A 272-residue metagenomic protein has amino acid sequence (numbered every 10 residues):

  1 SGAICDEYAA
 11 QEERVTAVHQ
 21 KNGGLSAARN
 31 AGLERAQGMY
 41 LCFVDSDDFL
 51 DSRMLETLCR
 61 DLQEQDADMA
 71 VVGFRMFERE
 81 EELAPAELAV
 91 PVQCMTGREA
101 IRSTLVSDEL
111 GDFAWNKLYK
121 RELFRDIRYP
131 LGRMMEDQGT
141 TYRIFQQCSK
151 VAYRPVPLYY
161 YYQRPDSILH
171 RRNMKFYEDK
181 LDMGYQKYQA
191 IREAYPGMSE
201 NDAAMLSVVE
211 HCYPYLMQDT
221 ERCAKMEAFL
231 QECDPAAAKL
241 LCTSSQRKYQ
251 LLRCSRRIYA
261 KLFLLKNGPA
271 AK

Functional and structural regions predicted by a protein language model:
S1-H19: Acidic donor-binding segment of Leloir-type glycosyltransferases
I4, Q20-A36: Glycine-rich, basic loop-to-helix element that forms the pyrophosphate-binding segment of sugar-nucleotide handling
T16-V18, A152-R154, L240: General small-molecule cofactor/ligand-binding pocket signal
L25, S46-A152, Y162-R172, S245-R247: Donor-binding/catalytic cores of nucleotide-activated saccharide and glycerol-phosphate transferases/polymerases
L41: Short aromatic/hydrophobic "clamp" motif used to bind/position activated sugar donors
L158-P165, R171-M198, Q218-A237: Catalytic core of nucleotide-sugar-dependent glycosyltransferases
A203-P214: Amphipathic alpha-helical repeat scaffolds of TPR domains
T220-K272: Membrane-interface aromatic/basic loop that binds lipid-linked glycans or pyrophosphate carriers, typified by
